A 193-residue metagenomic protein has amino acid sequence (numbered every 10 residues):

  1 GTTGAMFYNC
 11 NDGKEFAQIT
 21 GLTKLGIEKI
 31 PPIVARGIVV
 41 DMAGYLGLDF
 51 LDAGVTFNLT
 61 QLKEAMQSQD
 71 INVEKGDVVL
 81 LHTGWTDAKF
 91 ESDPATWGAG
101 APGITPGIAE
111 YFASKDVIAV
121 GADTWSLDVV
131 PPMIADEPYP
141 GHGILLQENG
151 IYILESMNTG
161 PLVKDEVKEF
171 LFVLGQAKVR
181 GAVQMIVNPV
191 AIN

Functional and structural regions predicted by a protein language model:
G1-N193: Active-/binding-site microenvironments in catalytic and ligand-binding cores
